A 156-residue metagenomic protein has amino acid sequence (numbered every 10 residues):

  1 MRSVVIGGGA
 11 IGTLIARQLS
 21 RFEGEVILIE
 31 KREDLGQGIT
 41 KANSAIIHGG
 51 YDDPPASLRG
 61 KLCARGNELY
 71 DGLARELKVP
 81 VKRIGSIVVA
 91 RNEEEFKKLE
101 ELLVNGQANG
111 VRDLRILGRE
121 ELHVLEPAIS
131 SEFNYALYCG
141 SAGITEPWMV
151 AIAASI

Functional and structural regions predicted by a protein language model:
M1-L28: N-terminal Rossmann-like FAD-binding beta1-loop-alpha1 element of flavoenzymes
I15, Y70, L102, A153-A154: Aromatic/hydrophobic pocket-lining residues that form π-stacking "cages" and hydrophobic walls in ligand
R17, E120, I152, I156: Active-site phosphate/pyrophosphate- and oxyanion-stabilizing loops and adjacent acidic/basic residues in soluble
L19-R21, K41-S44, K61, L102-V104 (+2 more regions): Short, glycine/charged-enriched secondary-structure capping and boundary segments
S20-A42: Glycine-rich FAD pyrophosphate-binding loop
R32-D34, L122, A154: Short beta-to-alpha linker loops that shape the active-site pocket of alpha/beta-hydrolase fold enzymes
A45-L125, N134: Dinucleotide-binding Rossmann-like beta1-alpha1 core, especially the glycine-rich loop that anchors the ADP
A136-I156: Helical element adjacent to the flavin cofactor pocket in flavoenzyme catalytic cores
